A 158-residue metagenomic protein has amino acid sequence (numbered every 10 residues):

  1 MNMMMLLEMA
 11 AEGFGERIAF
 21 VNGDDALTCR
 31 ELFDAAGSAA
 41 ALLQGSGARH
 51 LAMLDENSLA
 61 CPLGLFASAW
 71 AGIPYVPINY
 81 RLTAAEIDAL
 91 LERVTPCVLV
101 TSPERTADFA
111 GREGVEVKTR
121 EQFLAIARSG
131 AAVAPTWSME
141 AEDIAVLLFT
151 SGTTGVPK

Functional and structural regions predicted by a protein language model:
M5-T28: AMP-dependent adenylate-forming
L7-A10, L32, A36, L51 (+4 more regions): Adenylate-forming
G15-E16, A131-F149, V156: Conserved pre-ATP/AMP-binding loop-to-beta segment of ANL
E16-R17, R30-A52, L82-D88, E92: ANL superfamily AMP-binding
D25, A40-L82: Conserved AMP-binding/adenylate-forming
A40, Y80-F109, I126-S129: Conserved ATP-dependent adenylate/AMP-binding module captured primarily in the ANL superfamily
L51, C97-S102, E116-R120: Short, hydrophobic beta-strand segments that form beta-sheet elements in well-ordered domains
I73, R112-F123: Active-site regions of enzymes building and remodeling cell-envelope glycoconjugates
